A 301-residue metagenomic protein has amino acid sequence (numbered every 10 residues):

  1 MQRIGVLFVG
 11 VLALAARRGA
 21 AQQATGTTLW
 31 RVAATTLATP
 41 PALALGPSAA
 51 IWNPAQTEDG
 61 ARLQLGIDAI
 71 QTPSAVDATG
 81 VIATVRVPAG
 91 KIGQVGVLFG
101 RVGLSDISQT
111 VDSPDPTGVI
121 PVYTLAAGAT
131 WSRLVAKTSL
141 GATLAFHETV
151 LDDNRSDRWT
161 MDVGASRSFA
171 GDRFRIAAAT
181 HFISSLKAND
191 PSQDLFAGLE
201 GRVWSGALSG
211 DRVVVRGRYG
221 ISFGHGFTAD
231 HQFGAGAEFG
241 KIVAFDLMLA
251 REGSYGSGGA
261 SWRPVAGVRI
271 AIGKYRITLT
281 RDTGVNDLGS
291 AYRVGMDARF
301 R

Functional and structural regions predicted by a protein language model:
M1-W30, R301: Cleavable N-terminal export/targeting peptides
G19-Q94, F182, M296-A298: N-terminal, post-signal peptide beta-strand-biased segments of exported outer-membrane/organellar beta-barrel and other
A33-A34, D59-L65, I107-V111, L140-F146 (+4 more regions): Flexible, solvent-exposed coil segments and beta strand-coil junctions, predominantly the extracellular/periplasmic
A44-P47, R175-A177, K187-R301: Outer membrane beta-barrel transmembrane domains
Q56-R62, A89-Q94, L134-K137, S168-F174 (+3 more regions): Short loop/turn motifs that connect adjacent beta-strands in outer-membrane beta-barrel proteins
T79-V81, R101, Y123-L125, F146-E148 (+5 more regions): Transmembrane beta-barrel architecture of outer-membrane proteins
G93-V95, G103-V122, D152-N154, K187-D190 (+1 more regions): Flexible, solvent-exposed loop segments that connect beta-strands
I120-S168: Hydrophobic alpha-helical segments and helix pairs
